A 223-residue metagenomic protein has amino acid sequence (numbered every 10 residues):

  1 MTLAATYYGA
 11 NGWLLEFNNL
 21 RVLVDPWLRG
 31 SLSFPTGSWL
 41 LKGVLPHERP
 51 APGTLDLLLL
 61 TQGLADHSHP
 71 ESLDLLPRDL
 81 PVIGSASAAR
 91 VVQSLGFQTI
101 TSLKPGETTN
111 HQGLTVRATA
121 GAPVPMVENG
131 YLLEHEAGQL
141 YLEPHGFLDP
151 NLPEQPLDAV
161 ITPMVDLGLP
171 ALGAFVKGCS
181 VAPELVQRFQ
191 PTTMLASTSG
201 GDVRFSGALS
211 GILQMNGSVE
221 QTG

Functional and structural regions predicted by a protein language model:
M1-V44, P191, L209, G217: Zn-dependent metallo-beta-lactamase
Y8-N18, N110-I161, A174-V181: Catalytic core of the metallo-beta-lactamase
L20-L59, P70-S72, L148-E154: Pre-active-site segment of Zn-dependent metallo-hydrolases
V24-D25, L55-S68, I83-A86, Y141-G146 (+3 more regions): Active-site neighborhood of phospho(di)ester-bond hydrolases with catalytic His/Asp-centered motifs
S31, G63-S68, A89-V92, E107-N110 (+4 more regions): Active-site environment of divalent metal-dependent phosphoester hydrolases
L58, L76-V91, L95-V124: Portal/gating segments that form or line small-molecule/metal binding sites
E71-L75, V91, L95-G96, N151 (+2 more regions): A short acidic, amphipathic alpha-helical/loop segment
S87, D149-G223: Cap/insert and terminal regions of metallo-dependent hydrolase folds
